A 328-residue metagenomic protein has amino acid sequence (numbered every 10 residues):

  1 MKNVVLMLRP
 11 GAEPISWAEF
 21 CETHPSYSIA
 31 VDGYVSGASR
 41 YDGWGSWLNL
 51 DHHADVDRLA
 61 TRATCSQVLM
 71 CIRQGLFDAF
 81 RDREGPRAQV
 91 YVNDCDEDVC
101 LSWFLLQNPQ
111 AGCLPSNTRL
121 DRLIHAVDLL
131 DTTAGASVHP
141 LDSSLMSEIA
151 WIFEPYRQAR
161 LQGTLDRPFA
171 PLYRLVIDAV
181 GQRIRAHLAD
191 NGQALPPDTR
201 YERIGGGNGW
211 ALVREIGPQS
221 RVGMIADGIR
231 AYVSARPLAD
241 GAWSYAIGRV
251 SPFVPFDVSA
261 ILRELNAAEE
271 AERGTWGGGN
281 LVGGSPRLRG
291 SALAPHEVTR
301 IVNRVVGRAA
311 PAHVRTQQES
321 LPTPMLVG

Functional and structural regions predicted by a protein language model:
M1-L59: Short, surface-exposed loop/strand segments
V5-M7, Y27-V31, D82-D94, W210-V213: Short hydrophobic beta-strand segments
A18-S28, Y41-W44, F77-P86, R203-G207 (+2 more regions): Flexible, charged surface loops at secondary-structure boundaries
Y27, G181-G328: Gly/His-enriched, cation/cofactor- and phosphate-binding structural elements
V35-A38, D55-V56, C95-V99, P218-Q219 (+1 more regions): Short acidic, S/G/P-rich loop/turn micro-motifs used as interaction or catalytic elements
D51, Y91-V92, I247, G277: Divalent metal-coordination and catalytic microenvironments
R58-C71, F77-A150: Active-site histidine-anchored catalytic micro-motif
A111-P115, D121-L238: Glycine-rich, Lys/Arg-enriched anion-binding loops that position phosphate/diphosphate groups for phosphoryl
